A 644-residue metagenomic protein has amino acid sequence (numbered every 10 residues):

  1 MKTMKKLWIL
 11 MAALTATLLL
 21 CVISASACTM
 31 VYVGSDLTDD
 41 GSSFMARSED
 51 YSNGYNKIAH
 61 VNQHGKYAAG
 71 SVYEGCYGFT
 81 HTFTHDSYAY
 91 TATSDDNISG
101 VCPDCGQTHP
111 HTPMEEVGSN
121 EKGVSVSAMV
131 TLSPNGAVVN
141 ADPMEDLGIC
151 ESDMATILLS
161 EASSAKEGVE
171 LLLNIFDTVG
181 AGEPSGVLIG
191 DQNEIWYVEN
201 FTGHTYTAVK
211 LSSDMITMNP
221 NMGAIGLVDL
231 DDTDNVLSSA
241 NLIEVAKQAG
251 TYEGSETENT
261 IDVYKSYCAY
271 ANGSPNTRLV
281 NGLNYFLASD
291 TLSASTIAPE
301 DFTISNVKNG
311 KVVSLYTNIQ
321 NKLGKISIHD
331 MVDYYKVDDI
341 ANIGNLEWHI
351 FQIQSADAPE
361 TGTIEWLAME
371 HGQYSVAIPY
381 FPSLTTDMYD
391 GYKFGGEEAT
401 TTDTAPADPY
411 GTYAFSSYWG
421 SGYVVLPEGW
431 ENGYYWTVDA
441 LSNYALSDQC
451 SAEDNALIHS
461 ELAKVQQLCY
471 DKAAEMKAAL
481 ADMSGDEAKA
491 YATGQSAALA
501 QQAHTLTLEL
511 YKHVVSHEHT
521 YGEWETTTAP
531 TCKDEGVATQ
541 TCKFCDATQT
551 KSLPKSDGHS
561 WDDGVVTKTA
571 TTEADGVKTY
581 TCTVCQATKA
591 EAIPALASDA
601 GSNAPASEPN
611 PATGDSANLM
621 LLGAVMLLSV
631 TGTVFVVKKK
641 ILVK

Functional and structural regions predicted by a protein language model:
K2-M11, V637: Bacterial N-terminal signal peptides that target proteins for export
M11-V22: Bacterial N-terminal signal peptides
C28-C150, L171-D301: A contiguous strand-loop segment
I297, D301-T401: Long, well-ordered mid-to-C-terminal structural blocks that present hydrophobic/aromatic surfaces
M369-Y374, P382-S516: Charged low-complexity "KEKE/polyampholyte" interaction tracts
S516-A604: Extracellular modular ligand-binding repeats in secreted and cell-surface proteins
A604-L621: Extracellular Ser/Thr-rich, low-complexity/disordered mucin-like segments
L628-K644: C-terminal membrane-anchoring or membrane-association module
